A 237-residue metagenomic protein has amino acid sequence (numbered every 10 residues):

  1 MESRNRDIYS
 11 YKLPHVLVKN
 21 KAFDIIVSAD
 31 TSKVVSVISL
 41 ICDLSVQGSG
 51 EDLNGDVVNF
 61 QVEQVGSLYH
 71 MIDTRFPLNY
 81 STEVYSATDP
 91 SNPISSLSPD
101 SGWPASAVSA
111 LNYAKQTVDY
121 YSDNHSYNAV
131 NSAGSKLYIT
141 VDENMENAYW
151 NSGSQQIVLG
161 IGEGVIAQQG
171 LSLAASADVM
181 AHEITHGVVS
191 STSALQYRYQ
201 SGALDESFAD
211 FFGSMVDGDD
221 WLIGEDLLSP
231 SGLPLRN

Functional and structural regions predicted by a protein language model:
M1-M180, G187-N237: Zymogen propeptides/activation segments of proteases
